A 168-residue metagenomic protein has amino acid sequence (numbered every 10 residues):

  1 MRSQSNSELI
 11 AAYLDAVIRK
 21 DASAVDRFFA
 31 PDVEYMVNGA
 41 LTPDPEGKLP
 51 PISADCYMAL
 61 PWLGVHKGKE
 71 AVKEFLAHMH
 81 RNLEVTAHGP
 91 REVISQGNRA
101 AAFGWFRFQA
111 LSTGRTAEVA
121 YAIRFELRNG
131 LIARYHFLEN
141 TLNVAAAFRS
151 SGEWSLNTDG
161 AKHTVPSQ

Functional and structural regions predicted by a protein language model:
M1-Q168: C-terminal and inter-domain tail/linker signature
